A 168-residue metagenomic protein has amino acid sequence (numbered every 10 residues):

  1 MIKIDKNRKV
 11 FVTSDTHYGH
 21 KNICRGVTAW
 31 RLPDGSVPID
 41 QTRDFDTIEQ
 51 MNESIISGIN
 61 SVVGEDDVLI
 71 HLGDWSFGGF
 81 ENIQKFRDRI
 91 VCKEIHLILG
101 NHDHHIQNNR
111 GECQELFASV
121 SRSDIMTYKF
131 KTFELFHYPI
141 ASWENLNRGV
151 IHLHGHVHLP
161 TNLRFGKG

Functional and structural regions predicted by a protein language model:
M1-D5, S142-N145: A short acidic-Thr-Gly-centered motif at the start of a beta-strand
I2-N7, F11-T13, N22-I125: Core catalytic region of metal-dependent phosphoesterases/phosphodiesterases, especially metallo-beta-lactamase-like
G19-N22, S76-F80, H102-N108, A141-N145 (+1 more regions): Active-site environment of divalent metal-dependent phosphoester hydrolases
H96, C113-G168: Conserved beta-sheet core of the metallophosphoesterase superfamily
